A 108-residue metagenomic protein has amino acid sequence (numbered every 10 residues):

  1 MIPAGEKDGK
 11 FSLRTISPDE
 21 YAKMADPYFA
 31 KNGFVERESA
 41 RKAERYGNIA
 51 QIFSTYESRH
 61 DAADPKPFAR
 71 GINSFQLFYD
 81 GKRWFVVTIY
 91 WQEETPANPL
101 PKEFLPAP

Functional and structural regions predicted by a protein language model:
I2-A63: Surface-exposed, charged secondary-structure patches
P3-A4, F78, E103: Alpha-helix boundary/capping detector
K10, K66, R83-F85: Residue-level signal for well-ordered, solvent-exposed loop/turn and beta-edge residues enriched in charged/polar side
A63-K66, P96-E103: A short, polar/proline- and glycine-enriched secondary-structure boundary/capping micro-motif
R70-A97: Short beta-strand edge/turn micro-motifs at domain boundaries
F104-P108: Short, low-complexity N-terminal intrinsically disordered segments enriched in polar/charged residues
